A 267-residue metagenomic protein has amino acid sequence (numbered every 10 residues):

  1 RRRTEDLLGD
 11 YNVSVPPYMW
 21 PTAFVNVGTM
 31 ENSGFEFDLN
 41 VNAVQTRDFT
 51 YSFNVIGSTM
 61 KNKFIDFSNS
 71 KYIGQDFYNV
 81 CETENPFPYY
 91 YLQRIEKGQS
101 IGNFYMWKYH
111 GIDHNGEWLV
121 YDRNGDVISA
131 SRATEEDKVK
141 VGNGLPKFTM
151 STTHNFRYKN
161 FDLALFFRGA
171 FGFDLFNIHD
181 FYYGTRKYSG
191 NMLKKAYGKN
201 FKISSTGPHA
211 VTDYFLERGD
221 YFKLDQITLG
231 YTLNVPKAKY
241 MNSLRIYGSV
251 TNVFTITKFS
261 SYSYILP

Functional and structural regions predicted by a protein language model:
R1-R3, P21, T29-F35, F49 (+4 more regions): Transmembrane beta-barrel architecture of outer-membrane proteins
R1-R3, V41-A43, G57-K63, Y158-N160 (+4 more regions): Transmembrane beta-strands of outer-membrane beta-barrel pores
D6-Y11, N62-F77, F173-Y197, I256-I265: Outer-membrane beta-barrel and related beta-rich outer-membrane complex signature in Gram-negative bacteria
G9, V25-E31, F35, N42-G144 (+2 more regions): Conserved small-residue
D10-T22, V127-E135, F201-D213, Y264-L266: Flexible, solvent-exposed coil segments and beta strand-coil junctions, predominantly the extracellular/periplasmic
E36-D38, T50-N54, T153, D162-A164 (+1 more regions): Residue-level detector of the transmembrane beta-barrel scaffold of outer-membrane proteins
R47, N160-A164, P236-K237: Repeated loop/turn-to-beta-strand initiation elements of outer-membrane beta-barrel proteins
D126, A170-T251: Extracytoplasmic gating/loop element in the C-terminal half of outer-membrane beta-barrel translocons and assembly
